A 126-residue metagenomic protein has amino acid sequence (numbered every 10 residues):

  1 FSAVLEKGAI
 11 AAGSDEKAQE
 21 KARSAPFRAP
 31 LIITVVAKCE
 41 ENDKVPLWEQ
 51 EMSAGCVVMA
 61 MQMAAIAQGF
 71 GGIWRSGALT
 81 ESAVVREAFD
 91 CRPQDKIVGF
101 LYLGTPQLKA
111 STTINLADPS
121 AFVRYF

Functional and structural regions predicted by a protein language model:
F1-A54: Glycine/small-residue-rich phosphate/adenosyl-binding loop
F1-V4, V84, A88: Residues that scaffold the ATP/ADP-binding catalytic core of kinase and kinase-like folds
K17-E20, V85-E87, K109-A110: Glycine-rich, charged/polar anion/phosphate-binding loops that engage phosphate groups from diverse ligands
S24-F27, C91-Q94, I114-L116: Solvent-exposed alpha-helices and their adjacent loops that cap or buttress functional pockets in soluble metabolic
I33, C39-E87: Small-aliphatic-rich amphipathic alpha-helix that forms the alpha element of a beta-alpha
V85-V98: Short, electropositive alpha-helical surface patch
I97-F126: C-terminal helix-cap and adjacent tail motif
